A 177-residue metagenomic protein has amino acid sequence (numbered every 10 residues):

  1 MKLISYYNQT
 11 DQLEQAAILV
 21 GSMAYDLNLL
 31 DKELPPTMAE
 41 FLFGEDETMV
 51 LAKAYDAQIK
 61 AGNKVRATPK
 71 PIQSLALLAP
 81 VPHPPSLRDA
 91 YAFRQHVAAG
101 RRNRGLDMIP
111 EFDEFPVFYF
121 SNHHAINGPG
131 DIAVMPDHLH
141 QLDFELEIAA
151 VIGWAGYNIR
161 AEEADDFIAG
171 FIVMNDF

Functional and structural regions predicted by a protein language model:
M1-E40: Low-complexity, small/basic-enriched stretches that occur predominantly at protein N-termini or linker tails
M1-N8, L19, F43-F177: Active-site microenvironments in enzyme catalytic cores
